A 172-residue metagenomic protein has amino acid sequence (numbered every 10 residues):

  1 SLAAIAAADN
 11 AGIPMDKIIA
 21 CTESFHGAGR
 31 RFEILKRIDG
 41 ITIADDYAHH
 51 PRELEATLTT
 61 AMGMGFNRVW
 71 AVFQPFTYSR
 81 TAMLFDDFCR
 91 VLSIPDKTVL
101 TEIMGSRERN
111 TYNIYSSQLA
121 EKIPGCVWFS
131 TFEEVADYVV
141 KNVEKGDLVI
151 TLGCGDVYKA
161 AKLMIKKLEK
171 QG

Functional and structural regions predicted by a protein language model:
S1, S116, C154: ATP/adenylate-binding site constellation spanning eukaryotic-like Ser/Thr protein kinases, ABC-transporter
S1-K97: Nucleotide phosphate-binding/pyrophosphate-handling subdomain across enzymes that bind or process nucleotide phosphates
I5, A44-D45, F129-S130, T151-L152: Thr-Gly-centered strand-to-loop micro-motif
A56, M83-F85, T111-Y112, V140 (+1 more regions): Short amphipathic alpha-helical segments
P75-Y78, I103-S106, C154-V157: Short glycine-rich anion-binding loops that position phosphate/pyrophosphate groups of nucleotides and phosphorylated
C89-K145: C-terminal helical cap/extension that packs against the catalytic core of soluble nucleotide-cofactor enzymes
Y115-K122, L163-G172: A short, gly/pro- and small-residue-rich
E134-K167: A glycine-rich beta-strand to alpha-helix segment that forms a phosphate/ribose-binding loop at ligand/cofactor sites
